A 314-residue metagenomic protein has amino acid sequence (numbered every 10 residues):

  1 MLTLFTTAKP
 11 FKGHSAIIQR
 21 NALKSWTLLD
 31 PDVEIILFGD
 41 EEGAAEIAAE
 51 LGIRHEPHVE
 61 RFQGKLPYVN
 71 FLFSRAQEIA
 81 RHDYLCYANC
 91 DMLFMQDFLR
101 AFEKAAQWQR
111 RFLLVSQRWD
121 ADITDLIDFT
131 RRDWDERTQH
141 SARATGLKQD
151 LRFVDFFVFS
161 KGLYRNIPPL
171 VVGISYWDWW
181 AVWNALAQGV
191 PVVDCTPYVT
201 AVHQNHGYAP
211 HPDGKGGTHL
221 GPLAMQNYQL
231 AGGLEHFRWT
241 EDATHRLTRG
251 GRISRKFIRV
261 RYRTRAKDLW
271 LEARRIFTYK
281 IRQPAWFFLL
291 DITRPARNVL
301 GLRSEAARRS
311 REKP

Functional and structural regions predicted by a protein language model:
M1-L23: N-proximal low-complexity "stem/linker" segments adjacent to membrane-targeting elements
T3-A8, L170-K313: C-terminal catalytic/acceptor-binding lobe
G13-S15, E41-I47, D122-D125: Short, charged/polar "capping" segments at the starts of alpha-helices and the immediately preceding loops
R20-V33: Short, acidic, metal-binding catalytic loop of nucleotide-sugar glycosyltransferases
T27, A49, L186: Anion (oxyanion) recognition and catalysis
V33-D40, L114-V115: Short, hydrophobic beta-strand segments that form beta-sheet elements in well-ordered domains
L37-A88, M95-D97: Active-site-proximal specificity loops/subdomain of glycosyltransferases
Q77, L93-D178, V182-W183: Conserved catalytic core of nucleotide-sugar-dependent glycosyltransferases
